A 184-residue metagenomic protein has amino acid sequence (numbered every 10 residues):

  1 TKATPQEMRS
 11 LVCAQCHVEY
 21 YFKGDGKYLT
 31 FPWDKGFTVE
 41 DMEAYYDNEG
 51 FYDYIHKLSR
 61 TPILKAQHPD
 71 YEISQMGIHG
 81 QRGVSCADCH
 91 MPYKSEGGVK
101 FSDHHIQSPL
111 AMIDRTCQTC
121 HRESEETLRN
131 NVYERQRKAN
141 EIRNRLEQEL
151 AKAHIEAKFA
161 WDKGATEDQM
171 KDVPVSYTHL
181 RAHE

Functional and structural regions predicted by a protein language model:
T1-N140: Inter-heme linker and motif-flanking segments adjacent to c-type heme-binding CXXCH motifs in c-type cytochromes
H17-Y20, W161, E184: Sec/Tat-exported extracytoplasmic proteins
Q136-P174: Amphipathic, heptad-repeat alpha-helical segments
T178-H183: Conserved small/polar residues in nucleotide/adenosyl-binding loops
